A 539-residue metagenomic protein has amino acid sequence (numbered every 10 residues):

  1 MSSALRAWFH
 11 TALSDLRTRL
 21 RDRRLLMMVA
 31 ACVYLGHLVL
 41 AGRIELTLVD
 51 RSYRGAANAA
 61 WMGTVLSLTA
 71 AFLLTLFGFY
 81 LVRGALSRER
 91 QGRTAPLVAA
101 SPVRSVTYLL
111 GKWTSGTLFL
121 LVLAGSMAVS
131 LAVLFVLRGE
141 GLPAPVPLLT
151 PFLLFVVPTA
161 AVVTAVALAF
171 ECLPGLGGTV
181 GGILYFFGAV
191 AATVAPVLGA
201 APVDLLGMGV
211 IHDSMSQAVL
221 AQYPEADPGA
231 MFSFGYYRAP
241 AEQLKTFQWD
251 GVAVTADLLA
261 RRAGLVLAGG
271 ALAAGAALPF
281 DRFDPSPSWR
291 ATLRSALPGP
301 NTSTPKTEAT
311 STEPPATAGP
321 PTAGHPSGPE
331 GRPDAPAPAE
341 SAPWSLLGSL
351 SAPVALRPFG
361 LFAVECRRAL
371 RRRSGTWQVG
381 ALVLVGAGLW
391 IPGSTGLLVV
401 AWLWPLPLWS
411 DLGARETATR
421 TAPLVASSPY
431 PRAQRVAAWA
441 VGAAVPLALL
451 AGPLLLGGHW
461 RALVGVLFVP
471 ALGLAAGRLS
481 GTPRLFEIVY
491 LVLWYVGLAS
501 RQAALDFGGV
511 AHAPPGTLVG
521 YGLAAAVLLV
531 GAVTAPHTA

Functional and structural regions predicted by a protein language model:
M1-C32, D284, W289, R294 (+1 more regions): Aromatic- and glycine-rich beta-strand/loop motifs that create alpha-glucan
L13, R17, R23-A95, P353 (+2 more regions): Transmembrane helix-boundary elements of multi-pass transport/secretion proteins, especially ABC-type permease modules
R21, L81-G125, W409-A448, G452: Helix-loop-helix units of permease transmembrane domains in multi-pass membrane transporters, especially ABC
A30, G36-L48, S52-F72, F77 (+6 more regions): Secretory targeting signals
R43-G55, G182-G275, P279, R484-A539: Terminal transmembrane helical anchor/hairpin motif
L73-R90, A161-C172, A260-F283, L456 (+1 more regions): Transmembrane alpha-helical segments in integral membrane proteins
S87, Q91, L198-P202, A277-T292 (+2 more regions): Juxtamembrane/interface segments at transmembrane-helix termini
R372-S374, L397-L398, W402-W409, G413-V425 (+7 more regions): Hydrophobic multi-pass inner-membrane translocation pores used for secretion and envelope-lipid/glycan export
